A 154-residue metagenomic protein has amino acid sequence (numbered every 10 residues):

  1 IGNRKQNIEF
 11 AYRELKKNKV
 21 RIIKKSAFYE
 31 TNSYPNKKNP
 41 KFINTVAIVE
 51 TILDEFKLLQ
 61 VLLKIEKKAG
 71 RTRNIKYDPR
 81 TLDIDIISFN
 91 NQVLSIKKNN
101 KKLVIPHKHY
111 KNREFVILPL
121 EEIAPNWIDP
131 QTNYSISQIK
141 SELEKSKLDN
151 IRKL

Functional and structural regions predicted by a protein language model:
I1-R4, I8, P40, T51 (+1 more regions): Hydrophobic alpha-helical segments and helix-packing faces
I1-V20, S26-E30: N-terminal beta1-alpha1 ligand-phosphate binding loop
N3-Y12, V46-E50, K76-R80: A broad, low-specificity signal for short, low-complexity segments enriched in glycine/proline and polar/charged
Q6, V20-R21, Y134, D149: Residue-level marker of intrinsically disordered, low-complexity segments enriched for small/polar residues
E9, R13-N18, T51-F56, I87: Conserved subregion of the PPM/PP2C metallophosphatase catalytic domain
I22-I23, I84: Generic structural motif
S26-E50: Short, charge-patterned binding micro-sites
Y34-F42, F56-L59, K64-L154: Flexible, gly/pro- and Lys/Arg-enriched active-site loops
